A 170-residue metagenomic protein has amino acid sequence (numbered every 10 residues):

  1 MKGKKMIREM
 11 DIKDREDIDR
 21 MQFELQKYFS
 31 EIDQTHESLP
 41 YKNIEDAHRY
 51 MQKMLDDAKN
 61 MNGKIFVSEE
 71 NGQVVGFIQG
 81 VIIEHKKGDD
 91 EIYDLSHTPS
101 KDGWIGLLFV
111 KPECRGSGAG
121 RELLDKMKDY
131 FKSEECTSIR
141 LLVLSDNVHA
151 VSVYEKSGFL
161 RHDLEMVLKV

Functional and structural regions predicted by a protein language model:
M6-I32: A short beta-loop-alpha structural element at the N-terminal edge of CoA-dependent acyl/N-acetyltransferase catalytic
Q26-K53: Conserved GNAT-fold acetyl-CoA-binding loop/helix
R49-F66, W104: A short helix-loop-beta-strand connector motif used in the catalytic cores of GNAT acetyltransferases and, in some
V67, Q73-I82, W104, F109: Conserved beta-strand in the GNAT
I82-G103: Conserved acyl-donor/pantetheine-binding loop and adjacent beta-alpha core of acyl/acetyltransferases and related
L107-V110, G116-D129, S152, K156: Conserved acetyl-CoA-binding loop-helix of GNAT-fold acetyltransferases
R115, K126, R140-A150, V167-V170: Conserved beta-strand-loop-alpha-helix junction that forms the acyl-donor binding cleft
F131-L142: Conserved GNAT acetyl-CoA-binding A-motif
